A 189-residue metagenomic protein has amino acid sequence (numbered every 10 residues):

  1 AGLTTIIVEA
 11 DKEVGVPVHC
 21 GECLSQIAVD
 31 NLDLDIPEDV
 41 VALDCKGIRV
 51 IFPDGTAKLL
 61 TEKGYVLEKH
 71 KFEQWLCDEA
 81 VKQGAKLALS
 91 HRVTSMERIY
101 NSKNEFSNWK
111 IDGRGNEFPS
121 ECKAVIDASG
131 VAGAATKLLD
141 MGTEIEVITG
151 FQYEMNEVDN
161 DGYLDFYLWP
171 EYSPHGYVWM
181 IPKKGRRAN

Functional and structural regions predicted by a protein language model:
A1-V18: Glycine-rich FAD pyrophosphate-binding loop
G2, E22-S25, G142-I145: Glycine-rich, phosphate-binding/catalytic loops in enzymes
E9, E22, E73: Acidic-residue sensor for enzyme active/binding pockets
K12-V14, T56-K58, R186-R187: A short, flexible beta-alpha/helix-coil linker loop
P17-C20, E62-K63, L139-D140: Short, solvent-exposed loop/turn segments at secondary-structure boundaries
S25-E79, R98-Y100: A conserved beta-strand/loop capping segment in the N-terminal third of enzymes that catalyze redox or closely related
W75, E79-N189: Predominantly flavin-linked oxidoreductase catalytic cores and closely associated redox partners
